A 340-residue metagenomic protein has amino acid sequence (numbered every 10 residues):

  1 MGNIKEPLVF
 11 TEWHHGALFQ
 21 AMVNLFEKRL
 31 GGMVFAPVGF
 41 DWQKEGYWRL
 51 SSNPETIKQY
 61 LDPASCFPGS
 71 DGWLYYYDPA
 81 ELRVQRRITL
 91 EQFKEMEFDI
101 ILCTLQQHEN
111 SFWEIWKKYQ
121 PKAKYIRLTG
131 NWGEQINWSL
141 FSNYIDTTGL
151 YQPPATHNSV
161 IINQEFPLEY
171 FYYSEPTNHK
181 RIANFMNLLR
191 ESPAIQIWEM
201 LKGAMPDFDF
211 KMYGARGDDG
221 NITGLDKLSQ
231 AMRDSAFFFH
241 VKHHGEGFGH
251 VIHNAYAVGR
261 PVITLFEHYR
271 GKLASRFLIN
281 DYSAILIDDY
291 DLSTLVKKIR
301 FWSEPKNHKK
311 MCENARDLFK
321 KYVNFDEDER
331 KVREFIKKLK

Functional and structural regions predicted by a protein language model:
M1-E114, I287, F325, R330: N-terminal pre-catalytic "stem/leader" segment of glycosyltransferase-like enzymes
M96, Y173, G224-S235, A257: Short acidic alpha-helix that forms the nucleotide-activated donor recognition element in Leloir-type transferases
I100-H108, W116-G133, I145: Active-site proximal beta-strand in glycosyltransferases
G130-G133, F141-Y172: Donor nucleotide-sugar binding/catalytic pocket of nucleotide-sugar-dependent glycosyltransferases
Q164-L225: Conserved catalytic-core segment of nucleotide-activated headgroup transferases in glycan assembly
F171, Y290, S303-K337: A charged, aromatic-enriched C-terminal amphipathic alpha-helix characteristic of glycosyltransferases across folds
Y213-D234, G245, Y290: Conserved active-site histidine-acidic residue motif and adjacent donor-binding/catalytic loop of glycosyltransferases
F237-P305, K309, R316: Catalytic binding pocket for nucleotide-activated donors in carbohydrate/polymer assembly enzymes
